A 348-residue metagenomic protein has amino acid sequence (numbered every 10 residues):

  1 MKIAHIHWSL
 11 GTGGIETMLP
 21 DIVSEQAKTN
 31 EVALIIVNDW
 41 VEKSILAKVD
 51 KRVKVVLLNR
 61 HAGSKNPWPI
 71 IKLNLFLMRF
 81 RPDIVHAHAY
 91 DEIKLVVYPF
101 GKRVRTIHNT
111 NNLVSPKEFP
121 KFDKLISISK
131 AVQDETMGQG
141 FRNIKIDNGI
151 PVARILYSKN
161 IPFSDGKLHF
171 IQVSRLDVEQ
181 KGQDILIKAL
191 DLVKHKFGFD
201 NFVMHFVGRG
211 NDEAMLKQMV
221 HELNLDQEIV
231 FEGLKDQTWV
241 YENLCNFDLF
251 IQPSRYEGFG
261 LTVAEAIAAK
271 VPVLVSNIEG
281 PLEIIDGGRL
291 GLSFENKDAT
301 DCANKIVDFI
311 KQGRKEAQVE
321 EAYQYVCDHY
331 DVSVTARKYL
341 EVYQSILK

Functional and structural regions predicted by a protein language model:
H5-W68, F76, G210-D212: N-terminal strand-loop element at the rim of the active site of nucleotide-sugar-dependent glycosyltransferases
E16-D21, L168, D177-H195, N211-K217: A conserved mid-protein helix/loop that constitutes part of the nucleotide-sugar donor-binding site
I35, P272-V275: Short hydrophobic beta-strand element within catalytic cores of glycosyltransferases and related nucleotide-activated
K65-P69, H86-I93, I107: Short His-centered aromatic/hydrophobic patch
A131, G149: Carbohydrate-associated surface elements
D212-M215, L225-D236, N243, L292-S293: Active-site donor-binding acidic/aromatic loop of nucleotide-activated sugar and phosphosugar transferases involved
R255: Aromatic "clamp/platform" in nucleotide-sugar-dependent glycosyltransferases that forms part of the donor/acceptor
G287-A299, D308-G313: Conserved acidic donor-binding segment of nucleotide-sugar-dependent glycosyltransferases
